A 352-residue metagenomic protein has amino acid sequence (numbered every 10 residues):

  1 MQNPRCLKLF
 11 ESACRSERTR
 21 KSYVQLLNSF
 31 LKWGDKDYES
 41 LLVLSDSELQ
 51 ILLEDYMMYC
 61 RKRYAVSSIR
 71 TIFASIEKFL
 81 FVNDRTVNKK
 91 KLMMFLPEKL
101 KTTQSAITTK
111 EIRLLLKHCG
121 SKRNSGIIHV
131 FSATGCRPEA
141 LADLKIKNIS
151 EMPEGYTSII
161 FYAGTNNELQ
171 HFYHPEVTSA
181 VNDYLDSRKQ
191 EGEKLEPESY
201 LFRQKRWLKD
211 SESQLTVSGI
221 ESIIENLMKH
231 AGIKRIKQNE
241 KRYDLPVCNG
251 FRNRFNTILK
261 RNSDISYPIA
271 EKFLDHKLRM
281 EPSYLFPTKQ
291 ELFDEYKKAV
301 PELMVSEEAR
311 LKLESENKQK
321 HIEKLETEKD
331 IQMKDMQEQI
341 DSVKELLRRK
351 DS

Functional and structural regions predicted by a protein language model:
P4-T103: N-terminal core-binding DNA-recognition domain of tyrosine recombinases/integrases
R85-L114, Y162-N166, K205-S211: Flexible interdomain linker/hinge and immediately adjacent N-terminus of the catalytic tyrosine-recombinase domain
A106, T165, R261, F273-K324: Catalytic-site neighborhood detector that most strongly recognizes the C-terminal catalytic loop/helix of tyrosine
T109-P138, R252: Basic, Lys/Arg- and aromatic-enriched nucleic-acid-binding interface segment
H129, A133, G250-H276: C-terminal catalytic core of tyrosine-transesterase DNA break-rejoin enzymes
F131-G155, Y267-I269: Short, charged phosphate-coordinating catalytic segments
D143-D183, S187-K189: Conserved tyrosine-mediated DNA breakage-rejoining catalytic core shared by Y-recombinases
P175-R242: Active-site/catalytic core of tyrosine-dependent DNA strand-transfer enzymes
